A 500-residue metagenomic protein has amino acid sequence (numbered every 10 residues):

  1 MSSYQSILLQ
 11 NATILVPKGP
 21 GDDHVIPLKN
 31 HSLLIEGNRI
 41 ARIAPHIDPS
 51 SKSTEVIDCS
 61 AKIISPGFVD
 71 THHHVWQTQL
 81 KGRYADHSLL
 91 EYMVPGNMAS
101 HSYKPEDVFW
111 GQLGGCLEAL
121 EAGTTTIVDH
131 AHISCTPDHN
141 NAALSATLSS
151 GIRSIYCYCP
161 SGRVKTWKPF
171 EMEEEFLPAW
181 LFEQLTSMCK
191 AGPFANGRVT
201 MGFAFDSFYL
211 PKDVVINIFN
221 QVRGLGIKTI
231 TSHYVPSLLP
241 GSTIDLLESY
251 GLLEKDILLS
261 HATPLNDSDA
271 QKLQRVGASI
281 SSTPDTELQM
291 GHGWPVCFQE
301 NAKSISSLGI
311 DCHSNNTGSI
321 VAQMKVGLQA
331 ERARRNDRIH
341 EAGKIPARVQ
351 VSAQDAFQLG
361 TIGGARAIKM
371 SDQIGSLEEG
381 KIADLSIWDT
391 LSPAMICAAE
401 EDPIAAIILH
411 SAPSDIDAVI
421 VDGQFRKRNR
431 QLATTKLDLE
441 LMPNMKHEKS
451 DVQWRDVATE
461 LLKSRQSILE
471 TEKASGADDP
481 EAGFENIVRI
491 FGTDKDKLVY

Functional and structural regions predicted by a protein language model:
M1-H31, E36, F357-Y500: Active-site microenvironment of metallo-dependent hydrolases
Q5-L9, G37, P49-E91, L120-E121: Replace "His-x-His-based motif
A12, L33, N38, A61 (+14 more regions): Divalent metal-coordination and catalytic microenvironments
Q79-W110, R163-L177, L238-D256, V276-S279 (+1 more regions): Active-site gating loops and adjacent loop-to-helix segments of metal-dependent hydrolytic enzymes
K81-I152, W180-A195, L462-S467: Alpha-helical scaffold segments that flank or form the walls of functional sites
D138-A270: Metal-coordinating catalytic core of metallo-dependent amide/deamination hydrolases
L252, C297-S392: His/Asp/Glu-enriched, well-ordered alpha-helical/loop segment that forms or immediately abuts the divalent-metal
S268, Q274-C312: A conserved active-site cap/scaffold subdomain adjacent to cofactor or substrate pockets
